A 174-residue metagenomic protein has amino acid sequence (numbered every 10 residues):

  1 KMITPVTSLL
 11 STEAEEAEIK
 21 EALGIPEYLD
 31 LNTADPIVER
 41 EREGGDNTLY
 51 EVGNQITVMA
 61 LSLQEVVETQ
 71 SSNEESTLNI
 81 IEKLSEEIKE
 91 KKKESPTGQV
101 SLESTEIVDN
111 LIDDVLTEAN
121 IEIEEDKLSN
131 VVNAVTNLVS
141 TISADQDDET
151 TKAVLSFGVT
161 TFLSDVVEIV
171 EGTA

Functional and structural regions predicted by a protein language model:
K1-A174: Feature for extracytoplasmic/surface-facing segments of secreted or surface-associated proteins, emphasizing
